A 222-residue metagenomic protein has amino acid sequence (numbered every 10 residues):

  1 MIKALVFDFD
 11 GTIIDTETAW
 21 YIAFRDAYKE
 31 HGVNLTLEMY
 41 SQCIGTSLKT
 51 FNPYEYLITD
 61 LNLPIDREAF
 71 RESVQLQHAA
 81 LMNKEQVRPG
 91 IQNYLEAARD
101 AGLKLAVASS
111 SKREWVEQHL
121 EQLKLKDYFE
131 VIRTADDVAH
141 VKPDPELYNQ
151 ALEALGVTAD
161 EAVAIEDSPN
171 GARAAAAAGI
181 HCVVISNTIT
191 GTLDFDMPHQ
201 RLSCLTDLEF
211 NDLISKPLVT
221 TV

Functional and structural regions predicted by a protein language model:
M1-K3, E96-R99, K112-V222: Asp-based, Mg2+/Mn2+-dependent phosphohydrolase catalytic module
I2-A101: N-terminal helical cap/lid subdomain that shapes the substrate entry/recognition surface in HAD-like hydrolases
T12, S109-S111: Conserved phosphate-coupling serine/threonine residues in phosphotransfer and NTP-handling enzymes
D15, E85, V107, E161-A162: Residue-level marker of alpha-helix boundaries and capping positions
N34, K104, H181: Residue-level detector of anion-binding/catalytic polar loops
M82-Q86, S110, G179: Short, flexible loop segments at the rims of nucleotide/cofactor-binding pockets, characterized by
V87, A108, H140: Residue-level marker of regulatory loop/turn positions in helix-turn-helix DNA-binding domains and in histidine
